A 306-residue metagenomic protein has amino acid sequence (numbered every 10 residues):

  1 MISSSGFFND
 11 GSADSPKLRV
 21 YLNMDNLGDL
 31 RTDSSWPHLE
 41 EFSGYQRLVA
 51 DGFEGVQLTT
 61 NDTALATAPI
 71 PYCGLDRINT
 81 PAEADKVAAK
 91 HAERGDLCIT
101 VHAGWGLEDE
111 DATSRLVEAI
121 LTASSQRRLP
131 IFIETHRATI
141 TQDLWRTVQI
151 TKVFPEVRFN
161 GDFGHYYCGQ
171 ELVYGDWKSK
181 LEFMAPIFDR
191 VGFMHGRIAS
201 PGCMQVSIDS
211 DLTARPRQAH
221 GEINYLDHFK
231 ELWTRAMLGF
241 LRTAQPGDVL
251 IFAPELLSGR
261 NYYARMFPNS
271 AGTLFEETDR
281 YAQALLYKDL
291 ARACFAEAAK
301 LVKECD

Functional and structural regions predicted by a protein language model:
I2-Q46, V153-V157, Y167-D306: Histidine-acidic metal/acid-base catalytic patches
S35-H38, F53-A66, D76-D85, W105-A112 (+3 more regions): Acidic-and-aromatic substrate-binding clefts and catalytic sites of carbohydrate-active enzymes
W36-T63, K90-C98: Catalytic domains of carbohydrate-active enzymes, especially glycoside hydrolases
L48, H91, I131, D162 (+2 more regions): Conserved, mostly hydrophobic/aromatic
D51-G52, R127, R190: Structured helix-beta-strand junction loops
G55-Q57, C73-G74, C98-T100, N160 (+2 more regions): Conserved beta-strand positions in the central sheet of alpha/beta enzyme cores
N61, T135-H136, P254-S258: Short, well-ordered beta-to-alpha junction loops that form the rim of enzyme active sites and present histidine/acidic
P69-F159: Active-site acidic/histidine proton-transfer and metal-coordination neighborhood in alpha/beta enzyme cores
